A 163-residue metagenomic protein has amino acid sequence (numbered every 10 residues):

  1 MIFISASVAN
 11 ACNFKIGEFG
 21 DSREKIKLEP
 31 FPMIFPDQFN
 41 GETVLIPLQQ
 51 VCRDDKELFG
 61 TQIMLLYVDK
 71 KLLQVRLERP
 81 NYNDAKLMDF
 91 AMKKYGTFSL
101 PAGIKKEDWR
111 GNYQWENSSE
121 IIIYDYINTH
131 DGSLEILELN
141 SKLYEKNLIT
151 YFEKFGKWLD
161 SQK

Functional and structural regions predicted by a protein language model:
I4-A6: N-terminal signal peptide c-region/cleavage motif recognized by signal peptidases
A9-L45, Q74-K163: Non-cytosolic coordination micro-motifs
I34-L66: Compositionally biased P/S/T/G-rich terminal and signal peptide-adjacent segments that lie outside catalytic cores
